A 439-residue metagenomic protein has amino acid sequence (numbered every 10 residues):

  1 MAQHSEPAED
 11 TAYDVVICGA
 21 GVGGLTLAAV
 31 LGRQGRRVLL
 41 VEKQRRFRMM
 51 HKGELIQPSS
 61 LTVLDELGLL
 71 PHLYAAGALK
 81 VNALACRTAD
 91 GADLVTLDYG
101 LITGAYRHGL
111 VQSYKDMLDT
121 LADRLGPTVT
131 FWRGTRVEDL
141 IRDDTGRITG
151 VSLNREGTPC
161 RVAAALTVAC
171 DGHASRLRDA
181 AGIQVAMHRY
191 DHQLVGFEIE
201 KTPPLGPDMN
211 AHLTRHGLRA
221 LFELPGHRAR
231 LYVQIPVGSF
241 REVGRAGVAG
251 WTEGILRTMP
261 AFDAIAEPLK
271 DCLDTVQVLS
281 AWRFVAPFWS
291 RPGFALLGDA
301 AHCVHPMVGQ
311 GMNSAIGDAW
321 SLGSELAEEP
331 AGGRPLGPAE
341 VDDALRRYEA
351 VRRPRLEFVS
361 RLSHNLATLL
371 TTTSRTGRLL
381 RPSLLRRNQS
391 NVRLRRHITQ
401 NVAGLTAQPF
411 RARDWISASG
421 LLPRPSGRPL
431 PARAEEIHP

Functional and structural regions predicted by a protein language model:
A2, E6-A12, T62, E66 (+6 more regions): Conserved N-terminal helical subregion
S5-E6, S324-P439: C-terminal helical "tail/cap" subdomain of flavin- and related membrane-associated enzymes
A20-G21: Glycine-rich Rossmann-fold phosphate-binding loop(s) that bind the pyrophosphate of adenine dinucleotide cofactors
G24-L25: N-terminal Rossmann-fold NAD(P) dinucleotide-binding loop
G32-K52: Glycine-rich FAD pyrophosphate-binding loop
R45-D65: Conserved N-terminal glycine-rich FAD pyrophosphate-binding loop of Rossmann-like flavoproteins
R147-R161, L166-Q277, A281, V285-A286 (+1 more regions): Conserved FAD-binding catalytic core of PHBH/FMO-like flavoproteins
S290-P306: Short FAD-binding loop at a beta-strand-to-alpha-helix junction that anchors the flavin cofactor in diverse
